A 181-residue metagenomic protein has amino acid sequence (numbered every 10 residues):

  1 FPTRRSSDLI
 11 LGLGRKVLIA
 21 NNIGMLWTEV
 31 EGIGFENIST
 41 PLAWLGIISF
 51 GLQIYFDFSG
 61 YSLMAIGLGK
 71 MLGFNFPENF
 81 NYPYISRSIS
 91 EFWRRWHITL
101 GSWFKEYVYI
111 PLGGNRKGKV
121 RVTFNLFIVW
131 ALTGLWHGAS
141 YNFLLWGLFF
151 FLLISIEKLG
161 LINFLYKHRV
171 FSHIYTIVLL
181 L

Functional and structural regions predicted by a protein language model:
R4-L181: Membrane-embedded transmembrane alpha-helical bundles that form the catalytic cores of multi-pass lipid-modifying
